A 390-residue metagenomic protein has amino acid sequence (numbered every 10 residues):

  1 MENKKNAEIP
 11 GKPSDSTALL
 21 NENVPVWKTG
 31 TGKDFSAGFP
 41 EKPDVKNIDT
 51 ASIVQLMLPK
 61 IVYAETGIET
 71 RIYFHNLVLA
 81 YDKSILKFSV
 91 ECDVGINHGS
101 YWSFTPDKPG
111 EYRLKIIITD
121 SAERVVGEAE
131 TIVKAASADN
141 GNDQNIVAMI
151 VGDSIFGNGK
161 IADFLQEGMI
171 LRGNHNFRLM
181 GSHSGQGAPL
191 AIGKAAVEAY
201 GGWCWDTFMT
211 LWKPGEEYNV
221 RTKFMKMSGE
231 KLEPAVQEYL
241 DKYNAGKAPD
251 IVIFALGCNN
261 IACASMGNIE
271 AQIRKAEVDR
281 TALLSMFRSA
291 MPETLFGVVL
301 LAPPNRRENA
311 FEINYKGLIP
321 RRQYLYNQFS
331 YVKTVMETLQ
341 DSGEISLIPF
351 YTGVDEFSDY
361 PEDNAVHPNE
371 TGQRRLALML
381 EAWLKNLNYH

Functional and structural regions predicted by a protein language model:
M1-F39, S330: Viral virion structural and adsorption modules
G38-N142: Beta-strand-enriched, solvent-exposed domains that form extended recognition/catalytic surfaces
Q144-V147, R172-R178, K247-I253, M291-G297 (+1 more regions): Loop/turn elements at helix/coil->beta-strand transitions in domains of secreted/extracellular proteins
M149, I155-N268: Conserved SGNH/GDSL esterase-like catalytic core that processes O-acyl groups on lipids and polysaccharides
N158-K160, I261-E270, R306-Y315, E356-E362: Extracytoplasmic/secreted cell-surface and envelope-processing proteins
A162, Q166, E233, Q237 (+5 more regions): Extracytoplasmic/secreted envelope proteins and their assembly/folding machinery, especially bacterial periplasmic
E277, T281-L284, T294, P304-P349 (+1 more regions): Substrate-gating cap/lid alpha-helix
P361-H390: Histidine-centered active-site loop/cap adjacent to the catalytic His in serine esterases/O-acetyl transfer systems
